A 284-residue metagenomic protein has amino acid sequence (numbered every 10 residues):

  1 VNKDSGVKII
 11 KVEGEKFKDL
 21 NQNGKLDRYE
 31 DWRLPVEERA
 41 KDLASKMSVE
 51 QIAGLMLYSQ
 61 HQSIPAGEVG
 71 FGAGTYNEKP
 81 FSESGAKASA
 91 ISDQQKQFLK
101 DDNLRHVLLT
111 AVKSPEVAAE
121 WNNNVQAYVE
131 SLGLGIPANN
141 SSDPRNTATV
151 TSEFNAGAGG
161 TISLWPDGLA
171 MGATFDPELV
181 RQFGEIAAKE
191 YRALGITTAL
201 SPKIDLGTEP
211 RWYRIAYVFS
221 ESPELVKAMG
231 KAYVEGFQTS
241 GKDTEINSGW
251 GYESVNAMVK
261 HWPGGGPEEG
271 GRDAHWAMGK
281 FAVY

Functional and structural regions predicted by a protein language model:
V1-Y284: Glycoside hydrolase catalytic-domain context in secreted enzymes
